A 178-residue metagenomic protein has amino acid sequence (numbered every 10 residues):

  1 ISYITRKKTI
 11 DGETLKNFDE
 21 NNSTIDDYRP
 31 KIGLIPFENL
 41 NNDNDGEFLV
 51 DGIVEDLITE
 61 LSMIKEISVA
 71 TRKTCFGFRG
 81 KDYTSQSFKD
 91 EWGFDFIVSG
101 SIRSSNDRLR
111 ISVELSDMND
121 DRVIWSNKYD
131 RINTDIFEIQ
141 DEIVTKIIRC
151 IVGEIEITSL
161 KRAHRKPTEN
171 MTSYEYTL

Functional and structural regions predicted by a protein language model:
I1-E20, D43, I53-L178: Catalytic-center loop of serine/cysteine hydrolases
I25-I32, S173-T177: A short, charged/proline- and glycine-enriched loop that marks the coil->beta-strand transition at the N-terminal
P30-L40: Short beta-strand segments enriched in small/hydrophobic residues
